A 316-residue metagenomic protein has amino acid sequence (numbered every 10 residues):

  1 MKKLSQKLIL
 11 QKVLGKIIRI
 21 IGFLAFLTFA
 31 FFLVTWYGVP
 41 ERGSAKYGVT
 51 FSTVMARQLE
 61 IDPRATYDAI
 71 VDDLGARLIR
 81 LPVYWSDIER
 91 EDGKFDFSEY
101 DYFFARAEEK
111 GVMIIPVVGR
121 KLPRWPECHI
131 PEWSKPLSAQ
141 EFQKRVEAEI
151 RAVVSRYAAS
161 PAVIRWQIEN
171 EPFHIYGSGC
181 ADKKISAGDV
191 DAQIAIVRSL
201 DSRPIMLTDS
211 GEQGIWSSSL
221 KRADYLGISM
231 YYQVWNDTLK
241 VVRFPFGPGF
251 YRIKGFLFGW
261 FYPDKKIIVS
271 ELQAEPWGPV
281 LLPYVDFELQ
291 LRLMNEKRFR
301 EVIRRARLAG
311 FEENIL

Functional and structural regions predicted by a protein language model:
F31-A76, P82: Boundary/entry segment of secreted carbohydrate-active catalytic domains
R57-D72, V146-V154, S210-S219, N295-R304: Short, acidic/polar
I61, Y100, P116-S155, G188-D191: Active-site-adjacent "subsite" loops/lids of carbohydrate-active enzymes
A65-D73, L81-E127, D182-M206, F244: Aromatic-lined substrate-binding rim segments of carbohydrate-active enzymes
Y84-E99, L122-Q143, P172-D182, G278-E288: Surface-exposed, active-site-proximal loop segments in enzymatic domains
K121, E149-A181, I315: Active-site groove signature of glycoside hydrolases
D201-L282: Glycoside hydrolase catalytic-domain groove-lining segments
K266-L316: Substrate-binding cleft of secreted/luminal carbohydrate-active enzymes
